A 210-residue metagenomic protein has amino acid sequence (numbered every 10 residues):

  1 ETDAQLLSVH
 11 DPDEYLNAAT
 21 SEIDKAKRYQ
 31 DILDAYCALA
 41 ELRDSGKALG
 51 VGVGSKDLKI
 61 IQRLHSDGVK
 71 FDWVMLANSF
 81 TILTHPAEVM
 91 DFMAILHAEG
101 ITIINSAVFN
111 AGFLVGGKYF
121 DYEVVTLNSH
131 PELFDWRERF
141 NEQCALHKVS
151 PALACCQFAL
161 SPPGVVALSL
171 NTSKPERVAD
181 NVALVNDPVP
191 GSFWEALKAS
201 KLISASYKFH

Functional and structural regions predicted by a protein language model:
E1-D3: Phosphate/pyrophosphate-binding loops at sites that engage ATP/ADP/AMP, CoA/4′-phosphopantetheine, polyphosphate
Q5, V9-H210: Beta/alpha (TIM)-barrel catalytic core signal, keyed to glycine-rich beta->alpha loops juxtaposed to Asp/Glu that bind
